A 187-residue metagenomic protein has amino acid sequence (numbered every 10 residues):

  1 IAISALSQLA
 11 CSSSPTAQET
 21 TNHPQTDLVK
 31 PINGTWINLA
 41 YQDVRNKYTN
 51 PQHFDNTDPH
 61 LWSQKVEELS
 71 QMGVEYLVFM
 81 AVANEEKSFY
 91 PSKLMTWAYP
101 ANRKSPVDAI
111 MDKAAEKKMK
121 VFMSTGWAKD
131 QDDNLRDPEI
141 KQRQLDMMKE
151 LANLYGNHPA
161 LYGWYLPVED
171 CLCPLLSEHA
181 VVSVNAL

Functional and structural regions predicted by a protein language model:
I1-Q8: Bacterial N-terminal signal peptides
E19-L187: Glycan-processing catalytic domains of CAZymes
